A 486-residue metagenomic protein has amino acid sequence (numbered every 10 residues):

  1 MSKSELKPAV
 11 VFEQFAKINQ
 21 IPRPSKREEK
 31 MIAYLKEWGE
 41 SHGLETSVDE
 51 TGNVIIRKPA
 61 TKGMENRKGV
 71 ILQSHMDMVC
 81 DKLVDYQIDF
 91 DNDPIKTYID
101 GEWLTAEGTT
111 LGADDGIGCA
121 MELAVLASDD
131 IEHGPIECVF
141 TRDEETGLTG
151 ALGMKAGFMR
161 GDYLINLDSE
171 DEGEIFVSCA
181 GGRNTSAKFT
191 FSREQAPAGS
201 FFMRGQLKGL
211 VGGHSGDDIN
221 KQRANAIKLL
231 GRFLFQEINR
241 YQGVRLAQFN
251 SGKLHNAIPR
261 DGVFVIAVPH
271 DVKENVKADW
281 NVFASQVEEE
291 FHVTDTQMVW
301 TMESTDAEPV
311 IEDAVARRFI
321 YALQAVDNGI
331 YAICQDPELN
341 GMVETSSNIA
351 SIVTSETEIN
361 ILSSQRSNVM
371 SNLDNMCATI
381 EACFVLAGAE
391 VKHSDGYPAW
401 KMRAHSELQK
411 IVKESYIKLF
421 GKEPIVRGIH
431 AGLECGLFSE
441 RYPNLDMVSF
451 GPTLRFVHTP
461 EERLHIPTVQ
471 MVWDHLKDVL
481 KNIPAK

Functional and structural regions predicted by a protein language model:
S2-E102: Acidic/His- and Gly-rich active-site-bordering loop/insert found across diverse amide/peptide-bond hydrolases
K7-V11, E344-T357, F420-D478: Zn-dependent metallopeptidase/amidohydrolase metal-coordination segment
M64-T146, A151-D162, F202, A316-F319 (+5 more regions): Active-site metal-coordination/substrate-binding segment of hydrolases, especially metallo-dependent peptidases
M76-M78, V139-G147, S169-E172, V211 (+1 more regions): Acidic, glycine-rich active-site loops and adjacent beta-strand->loop/helix elements that engage anionic groups
E102-T105, E145-T146, L152-R366: Midchain, well-structured core segments that form catalytic/ion-binding scaffolds
A156, R223-R240, H270-K273, R318-V326 (+4 more regions): His/Asp/Glu-rich mid-to-C-terminal helical/loop segments that flank catalytic regions of hydrolases
N225-I227, R232-F249, M402-L445: Active-site-adjacent substrate-binding region of metalloamidase/peptidase-like peptide-processing proteins
M342-A431: Substrate-recognition/cap regions that form aromatic- and gly/pro-loop-enriched pockets for small-molecule ligands
